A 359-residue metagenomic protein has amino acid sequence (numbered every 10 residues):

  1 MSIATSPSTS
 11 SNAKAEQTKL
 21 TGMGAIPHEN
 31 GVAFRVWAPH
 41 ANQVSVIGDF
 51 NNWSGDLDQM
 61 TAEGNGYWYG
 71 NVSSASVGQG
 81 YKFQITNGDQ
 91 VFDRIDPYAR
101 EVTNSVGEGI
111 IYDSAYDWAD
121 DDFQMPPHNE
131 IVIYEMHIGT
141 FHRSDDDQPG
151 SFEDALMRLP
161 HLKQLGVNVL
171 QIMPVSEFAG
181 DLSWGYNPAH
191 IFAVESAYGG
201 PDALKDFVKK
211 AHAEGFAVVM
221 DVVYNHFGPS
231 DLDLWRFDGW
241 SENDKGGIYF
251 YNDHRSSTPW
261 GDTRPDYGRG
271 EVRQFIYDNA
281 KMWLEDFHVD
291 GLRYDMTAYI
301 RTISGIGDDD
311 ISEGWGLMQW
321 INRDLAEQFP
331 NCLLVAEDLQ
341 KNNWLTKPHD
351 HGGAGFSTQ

Functional and structural regions predicted by a protein language model:
M1-A33, L57-D58, A62-E135, T140-D147 (+2 more regions): The feature marks proteins involved in alpha-glucan
V36, G48, V72, I85 (+4 more regions): Glycine-rich, histidine-containing beta strand-loop boundary motifs that form or position
W37-V44, S76: Short proline/glycine-enriched turn/loop motifs at strand-loop junctions of beta-rich domains
A38-P39, W53-G55, G70: Beta-strand-enriched, solvent-exposed domains that form extended recognition/catalytic surfaces
V44-V46, Y81: Short beta-strand elements bearing conserved aromatic residues within extracellular beta-rich modules
D49-S54, G88: Change "in extracellular beta-sheet-rich domains … of secreted and cell-surface proteins" to "in beta-sheet-rich domains
D58, A62-G64, H212-E214, S241-N243 (+3 more regions): Active-site-proximal helices and loops of the catalytic beta/alpha 8
V102-T103, F123-H128, H137-V289, R293-D310: Substrate-binding/active-site clefts of carbohydrate-active enzymes
